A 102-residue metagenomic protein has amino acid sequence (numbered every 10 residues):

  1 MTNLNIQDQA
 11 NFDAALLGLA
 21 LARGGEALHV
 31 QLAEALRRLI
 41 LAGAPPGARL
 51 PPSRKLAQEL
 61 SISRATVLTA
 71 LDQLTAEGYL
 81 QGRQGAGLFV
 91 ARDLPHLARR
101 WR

Functional and structural regions predicted by a protein language model:
M1-R102: N-terminal basic, amphipathic alpha-helical segments
